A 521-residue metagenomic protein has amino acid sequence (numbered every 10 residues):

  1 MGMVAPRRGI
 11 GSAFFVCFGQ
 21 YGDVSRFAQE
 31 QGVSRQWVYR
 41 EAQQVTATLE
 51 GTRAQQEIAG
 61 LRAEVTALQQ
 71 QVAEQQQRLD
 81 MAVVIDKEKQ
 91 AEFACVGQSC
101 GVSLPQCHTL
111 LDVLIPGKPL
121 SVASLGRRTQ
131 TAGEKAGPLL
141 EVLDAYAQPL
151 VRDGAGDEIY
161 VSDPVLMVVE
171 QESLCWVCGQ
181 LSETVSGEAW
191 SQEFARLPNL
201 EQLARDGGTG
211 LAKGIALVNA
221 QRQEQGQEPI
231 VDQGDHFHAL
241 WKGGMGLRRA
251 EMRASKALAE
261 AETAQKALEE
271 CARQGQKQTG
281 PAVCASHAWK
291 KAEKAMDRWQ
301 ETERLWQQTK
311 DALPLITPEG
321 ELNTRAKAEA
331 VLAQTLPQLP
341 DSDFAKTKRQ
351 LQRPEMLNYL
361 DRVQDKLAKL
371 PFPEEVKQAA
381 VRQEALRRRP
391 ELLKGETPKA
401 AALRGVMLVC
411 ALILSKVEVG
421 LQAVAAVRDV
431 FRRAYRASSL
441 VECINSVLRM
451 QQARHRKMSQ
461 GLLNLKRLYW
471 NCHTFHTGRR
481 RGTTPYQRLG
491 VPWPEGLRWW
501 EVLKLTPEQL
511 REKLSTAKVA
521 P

Functional and structural regions predicted by a protein language model:
G2-G22, V83-V102: Short, amphipathic alpha-helical "recognition" segments used to contact nucleic acids or chromatin
A13-F14, F27-A28, V38-E41, C107 (+8 more regions): Mobile genetic element proteins and their domesticated derivatives, centered on retroelements and DNA transposons
D23-R40, M81-A82, D112-S124: Short, basic interhelical loop/turn and adjoining N-cap of the next helix at nucleic-acid- or acidic-partner-contacting
S34, Q43-A82: Long, hydrophobic or amphipathic alpha-helical segments
Y39-Q55, R127-P138: Short, solvent-exposed alpha-helical "recognition" segments
E50, A216-V447, Q451-S459: Extended amphipathic alpha-helical interaction segments
A67-Q106, V113-Q225, I230, G234-H236 (+1 more regions): RNase H-like nuclease fold core
Q383, G405-K416, A423-R436, V447 (+3 more regions): C-terminal domain-tail junction helix/linker
